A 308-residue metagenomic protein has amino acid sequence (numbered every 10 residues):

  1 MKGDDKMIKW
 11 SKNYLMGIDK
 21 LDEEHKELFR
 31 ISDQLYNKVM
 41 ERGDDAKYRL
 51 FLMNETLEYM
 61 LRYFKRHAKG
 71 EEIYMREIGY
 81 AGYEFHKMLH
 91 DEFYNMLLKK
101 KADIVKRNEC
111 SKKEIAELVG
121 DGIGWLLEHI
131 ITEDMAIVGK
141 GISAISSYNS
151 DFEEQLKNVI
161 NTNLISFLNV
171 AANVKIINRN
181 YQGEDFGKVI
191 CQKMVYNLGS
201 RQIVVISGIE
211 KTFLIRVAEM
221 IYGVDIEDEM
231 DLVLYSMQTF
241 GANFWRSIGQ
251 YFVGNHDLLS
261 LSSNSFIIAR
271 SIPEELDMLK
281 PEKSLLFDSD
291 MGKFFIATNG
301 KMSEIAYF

Functional and structural regions predicted by a protein language model:
K2-S236, F240-N243, Q250-F308: Small-residue-biased structural context
